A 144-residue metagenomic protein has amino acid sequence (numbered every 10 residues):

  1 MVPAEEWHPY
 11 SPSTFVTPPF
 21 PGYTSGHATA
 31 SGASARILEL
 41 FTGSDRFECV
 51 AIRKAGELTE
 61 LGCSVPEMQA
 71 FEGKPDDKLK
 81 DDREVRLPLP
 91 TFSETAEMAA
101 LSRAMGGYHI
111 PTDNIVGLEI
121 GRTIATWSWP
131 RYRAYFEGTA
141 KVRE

Functional and structural regions predicted by a protein language model:
M1-E144: Membrane-embedded catalytic cores of phosphoryl/pyrophosphoryl-handling enzymes
